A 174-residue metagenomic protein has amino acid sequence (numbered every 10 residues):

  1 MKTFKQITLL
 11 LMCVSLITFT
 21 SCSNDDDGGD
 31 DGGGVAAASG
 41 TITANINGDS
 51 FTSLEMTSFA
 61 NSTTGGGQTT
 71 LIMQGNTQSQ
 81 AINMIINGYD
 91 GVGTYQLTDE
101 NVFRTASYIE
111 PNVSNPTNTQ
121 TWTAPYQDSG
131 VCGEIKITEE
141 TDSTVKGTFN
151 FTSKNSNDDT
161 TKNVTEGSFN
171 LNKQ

Functional and structural regions predicted by a protein language model:
M1-L9: Bacterial N-terminal signal peptides that target proteins for export
T3, I17-N47: Bacterial Sec-dependent N-terminal signal peptides
L10-T18: Bacterial N-terminal signal peptides
I42, M56-D142: Surface-exposed helix/loop patches within compact recognition domains
F51-S53: Short, isolated positions in well-ordered beta-strands
G133-Q174: C-terminal or internal capping secondary-structure element at the end of a domain, subdomain, or sheet
